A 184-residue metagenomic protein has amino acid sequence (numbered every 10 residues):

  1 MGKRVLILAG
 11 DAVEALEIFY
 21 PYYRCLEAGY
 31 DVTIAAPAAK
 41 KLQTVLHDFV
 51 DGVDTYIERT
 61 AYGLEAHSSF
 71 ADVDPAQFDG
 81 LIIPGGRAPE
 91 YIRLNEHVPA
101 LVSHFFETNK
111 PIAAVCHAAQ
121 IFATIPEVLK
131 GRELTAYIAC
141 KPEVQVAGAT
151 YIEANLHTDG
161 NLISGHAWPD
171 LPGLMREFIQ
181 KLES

Functional and structural regions predicted by a protein language model:
M1-T108, Q120-E133, K141-S184: Extended, subdomain-level signal for the structured scaffold at the beginning of enzyme domains
V115-A118: Short, thiol/selenol-centered motifs that function as redox-active sites or metal-ligating centers
I138: Active-site glycine-rich loop that binds ribose-phosphate moieties when present
